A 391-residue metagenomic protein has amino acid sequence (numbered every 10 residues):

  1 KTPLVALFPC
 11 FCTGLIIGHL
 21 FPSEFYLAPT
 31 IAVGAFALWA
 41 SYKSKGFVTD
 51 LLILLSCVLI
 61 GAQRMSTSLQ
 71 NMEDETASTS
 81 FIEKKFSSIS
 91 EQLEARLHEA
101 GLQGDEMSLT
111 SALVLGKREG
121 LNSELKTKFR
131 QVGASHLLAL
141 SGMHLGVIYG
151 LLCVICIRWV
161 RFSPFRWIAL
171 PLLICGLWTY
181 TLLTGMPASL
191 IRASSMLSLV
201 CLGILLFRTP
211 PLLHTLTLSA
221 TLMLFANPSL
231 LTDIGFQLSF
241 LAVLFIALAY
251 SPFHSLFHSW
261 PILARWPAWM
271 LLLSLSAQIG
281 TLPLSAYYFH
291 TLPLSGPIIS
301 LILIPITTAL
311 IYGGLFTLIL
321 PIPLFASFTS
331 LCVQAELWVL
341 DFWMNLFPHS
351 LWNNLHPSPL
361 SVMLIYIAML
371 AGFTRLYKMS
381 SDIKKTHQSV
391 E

Functional and structural regions predicted by a protein language model:
K1-E73: N-terminal leader/targeting segments
P3-C12, L20-Y26, D50, R64-S66 (+2 more regions): Internal transmembrane alpha-helical bundles of multi-pass membrane proteins
A6, C10, T30-V33, L52-V58 (+6 more regions): Small-residue packing motifs within transmembrane alpha-helices
P29-V33, L140-C153, L360-L370: Hydrophobic alpha-helical transmembrane segments
A37-Y42, R158, C201-L206: C-terminal ends of transmembrane helices
S78-M196, C201-L202, N353: Aromatic-rich juxtamembrane segments at the membrane interface
W178, Y377-K378, E391: Hydrophobic transmembrane alpha-helices and their immediate loop junctions in multi-pass integral membrane proteins
I383-E391: Short, highly charged, low-complexity non-transmembrane loops/tails of multi-pass membrane proteins
